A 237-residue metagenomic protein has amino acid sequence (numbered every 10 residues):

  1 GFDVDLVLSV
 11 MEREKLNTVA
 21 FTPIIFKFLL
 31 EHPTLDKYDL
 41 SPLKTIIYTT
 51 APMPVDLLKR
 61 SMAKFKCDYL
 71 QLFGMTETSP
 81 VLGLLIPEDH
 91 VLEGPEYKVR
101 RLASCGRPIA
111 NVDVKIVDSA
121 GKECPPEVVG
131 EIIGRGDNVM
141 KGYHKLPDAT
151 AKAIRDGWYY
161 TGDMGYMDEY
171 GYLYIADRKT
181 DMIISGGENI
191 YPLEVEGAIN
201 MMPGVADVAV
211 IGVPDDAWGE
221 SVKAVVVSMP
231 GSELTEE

Functional and structural regions predicted by a protein language model:
L8, R13-F21, L30-R100, D113 (+1 more regions): Gly/Ser/Thr-rich phosphate-binding loop
M11, V19, G136, K141-G142 (+1 more regions): AMP-binding/adenylate-forming catalytic core of the ANL superfamily
I24-F26, M53, V139: Alpha-helix capping/helix-boundary segments
T50, G74, G106, D163 (+1 more regions): Active-site glycine-centered loops adjacent to acidic/histidine catalytic or metal-binding residues that shape
K66, Y97-L102, N138-G162, K179-T180 (+2 more regions): Conserved ANL (AMP-binding/adenylate-forming) active-site segment centered on the GW(Y/F)…HTG consensus within
L70-E77, G106, I211-P214: Beta-strand->loop->alpha-helix junctions that form or flank phosphate-binding loops in nucleotide-handling enzymes
R107-N111, A120-K152, E188-I190, E233: Conserved ATP/PPi-binding loop(s) of AMP-dependent carboxylate-activating enzymes
D113, D118-K122, V129, D156 (+2 more regions): Residue-level recognition of short loop/turn positions
